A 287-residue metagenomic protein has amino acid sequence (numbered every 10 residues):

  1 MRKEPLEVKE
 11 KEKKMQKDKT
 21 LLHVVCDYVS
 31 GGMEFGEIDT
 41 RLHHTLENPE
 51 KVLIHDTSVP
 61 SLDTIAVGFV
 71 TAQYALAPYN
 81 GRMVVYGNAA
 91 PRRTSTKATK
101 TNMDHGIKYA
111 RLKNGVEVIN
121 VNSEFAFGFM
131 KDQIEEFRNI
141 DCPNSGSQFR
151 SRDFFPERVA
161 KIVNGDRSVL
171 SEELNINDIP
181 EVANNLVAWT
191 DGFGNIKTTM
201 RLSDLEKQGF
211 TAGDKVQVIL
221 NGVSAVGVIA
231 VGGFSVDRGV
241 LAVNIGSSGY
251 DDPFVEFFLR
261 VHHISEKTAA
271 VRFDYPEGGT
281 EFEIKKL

Functional and structural regions predicted by a protein language model:
V8, E12-T94: N-terminal glycine-/serine-/threonine-rich phosphate-binding loop
Q16-K17, L76-N80, N102, Y109-K113 (+5 more regions): Solvent-exposed alpha-helices and their adjacent loops that cap or buttress functional pockets in soluble metabolic
T20-H23, K51-H55, R82-Y86, I107-Y109 (+8 more regions): Structural motif
L21, P49-K51, D63-G68, N80 (+1 more regions): Active-site histidine-anchored catalytic micro-motif
K131, R138-D204, Q208-G209: Anionic-ligand-binding alpha/beta catalytic cores of soluble enzymes and soluble regulatory domains that recognize
M200, L205-K215, I219-D274: A conserved acidic, glycine/proline-rich C-terminal tail/linker
G278-K286: Surface-exposed interaction regions enriched in Ser/Thr/Asp/Glu that occur as long low-complexity tracts or repetitive
